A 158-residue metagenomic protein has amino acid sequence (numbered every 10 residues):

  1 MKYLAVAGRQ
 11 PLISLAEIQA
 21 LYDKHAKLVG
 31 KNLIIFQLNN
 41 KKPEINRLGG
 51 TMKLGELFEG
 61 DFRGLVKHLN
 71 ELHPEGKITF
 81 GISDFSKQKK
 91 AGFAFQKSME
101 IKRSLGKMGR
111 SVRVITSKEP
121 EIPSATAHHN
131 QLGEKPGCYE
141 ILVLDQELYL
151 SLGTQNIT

Functional and structural regions predicted by a protein language model:
L4-R9, S14-G137: Non-catalytic nucleic-acid substrate-recognition regions in nucleic-acid-modifying enzymes
G133-T158: Glycine-rich adenosyl-nucleotide cofactor-binding module
